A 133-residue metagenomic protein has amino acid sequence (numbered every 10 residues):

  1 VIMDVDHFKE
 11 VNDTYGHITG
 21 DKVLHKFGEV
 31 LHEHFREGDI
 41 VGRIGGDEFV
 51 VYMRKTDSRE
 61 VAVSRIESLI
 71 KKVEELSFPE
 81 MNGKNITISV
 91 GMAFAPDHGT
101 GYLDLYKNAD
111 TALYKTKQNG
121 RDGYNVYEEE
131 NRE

Functional and structural regions predicted by a protein language model:
V1, G42, G91-A93, N125: Conserved beta-strand cores of small sensory beta-sandwich domains that regulate signal transduction, primarily PAS/PAC
D6-R36, G42-G46, V50-V51, D57-E67 (+2 more regions): Conserved long alpha-helical elements within nucleotide-processing catalytic cores of c-di-GMP signaling and class III
D13, H17, R54, F78 (+2 more regions): Short, conserved catalytic or interaction motifs in soluble domains
E33, E37, K55, E75 (+3 more regions): Conserved amphipathic alpha-helical interaction elements at protein-protein interfaces in regulatory, energy-coupling
R43, K71-I88, K117: Catalytic core regions of nucleotide second-messenger enzymes
D47, I86-I88, D122: Change "...and in nucleic-acid phosphodiester-cleaving endonucleases..." to "...and in nucleic-acid processing enzymes
Y52-A62, E80-G83, I88-L105, E130-R132: Catalytic strand-loop-helix junctions within cyclic-nucleotide turnover domains
E67, A95-R121, N125, R132: Catalytic-core segments of nucleotide cyclases and related cyclic-nucleotide turnover enzymes
